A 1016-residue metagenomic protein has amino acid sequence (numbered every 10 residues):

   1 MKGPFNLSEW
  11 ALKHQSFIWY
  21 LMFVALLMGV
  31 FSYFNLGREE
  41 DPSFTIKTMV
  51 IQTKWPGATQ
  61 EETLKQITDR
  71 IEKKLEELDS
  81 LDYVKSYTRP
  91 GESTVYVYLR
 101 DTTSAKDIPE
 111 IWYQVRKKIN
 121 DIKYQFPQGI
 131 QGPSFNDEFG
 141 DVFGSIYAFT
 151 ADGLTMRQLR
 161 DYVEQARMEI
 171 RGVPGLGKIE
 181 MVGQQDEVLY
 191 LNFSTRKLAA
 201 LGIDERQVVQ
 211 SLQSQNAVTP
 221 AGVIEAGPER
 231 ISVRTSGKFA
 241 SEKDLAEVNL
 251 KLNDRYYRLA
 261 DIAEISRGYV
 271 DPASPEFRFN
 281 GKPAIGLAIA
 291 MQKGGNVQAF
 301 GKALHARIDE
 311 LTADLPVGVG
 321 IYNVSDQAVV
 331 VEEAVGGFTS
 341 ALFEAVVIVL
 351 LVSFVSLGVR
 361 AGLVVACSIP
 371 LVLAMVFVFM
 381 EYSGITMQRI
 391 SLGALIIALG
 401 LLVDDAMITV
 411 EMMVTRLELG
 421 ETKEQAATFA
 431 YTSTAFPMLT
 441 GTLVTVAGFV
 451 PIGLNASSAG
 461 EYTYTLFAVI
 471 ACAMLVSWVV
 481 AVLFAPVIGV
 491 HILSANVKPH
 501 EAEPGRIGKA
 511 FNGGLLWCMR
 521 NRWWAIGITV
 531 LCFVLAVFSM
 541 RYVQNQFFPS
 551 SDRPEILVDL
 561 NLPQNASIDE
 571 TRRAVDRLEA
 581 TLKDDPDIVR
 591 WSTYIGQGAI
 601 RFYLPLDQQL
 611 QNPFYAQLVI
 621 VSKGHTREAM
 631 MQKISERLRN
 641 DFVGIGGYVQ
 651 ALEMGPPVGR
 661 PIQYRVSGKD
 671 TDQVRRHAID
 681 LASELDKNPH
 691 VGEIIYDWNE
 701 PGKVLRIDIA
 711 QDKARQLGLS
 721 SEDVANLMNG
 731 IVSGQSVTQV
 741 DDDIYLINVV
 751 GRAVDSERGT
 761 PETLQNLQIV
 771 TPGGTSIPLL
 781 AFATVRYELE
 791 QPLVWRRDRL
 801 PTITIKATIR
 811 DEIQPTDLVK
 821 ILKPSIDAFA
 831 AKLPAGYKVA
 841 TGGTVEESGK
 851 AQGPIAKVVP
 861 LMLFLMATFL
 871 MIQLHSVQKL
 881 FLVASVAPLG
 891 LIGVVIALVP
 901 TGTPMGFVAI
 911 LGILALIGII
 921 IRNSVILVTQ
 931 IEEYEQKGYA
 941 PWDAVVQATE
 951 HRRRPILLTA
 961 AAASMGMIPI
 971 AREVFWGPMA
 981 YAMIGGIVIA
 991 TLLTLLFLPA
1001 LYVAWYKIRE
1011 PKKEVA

Functional and structural regions predicted by a protein language model:
M1-R38, T432-T434, H500-F548, T593 (+1 more regions): Signature of alpha-helical transmembrane segments and their immediate interfacial
F5-L7, E62-E138, R196-A217, K238 (+3 more regions): Solvent-exposed, membrane-proximal periplasmic/extracellular interface segments of envelope transport and secretion
W10, Q52, K123, E169-V347 (+6 more regions): Extracytoplasmic/periplasmic membrane-proximal domains and adjacent transmembrane bundles of envelope biogenesis
S16, V24-E62, K106, N120-G129 (+7 more regions): Transmembrane helices with small-residue packing motifs
Y20, T59-Q66, T103-Q114, F143-Y147 (+21 more regions): Solvent-exposed, non-transmembrane alpha-helical starts
M28-N35, V347-V414, C472, L865-R953 (+4 more regions): Hydrophobic transmembrane alpha-helices and their membrane-interface caps in long multi-pass transport proteins
V324, V331, V335, V410 (+5 more regions): Helix-loop junctions and hydrophobic alpha-helical segments within the transmembrane domains of large membrane
L399-M413, T434-L454, E461-E501, L618 (+4 more regions): Transmembrane alpha-helices and their membrane-interface boundaries in multi-pass membrane transporters and channels
